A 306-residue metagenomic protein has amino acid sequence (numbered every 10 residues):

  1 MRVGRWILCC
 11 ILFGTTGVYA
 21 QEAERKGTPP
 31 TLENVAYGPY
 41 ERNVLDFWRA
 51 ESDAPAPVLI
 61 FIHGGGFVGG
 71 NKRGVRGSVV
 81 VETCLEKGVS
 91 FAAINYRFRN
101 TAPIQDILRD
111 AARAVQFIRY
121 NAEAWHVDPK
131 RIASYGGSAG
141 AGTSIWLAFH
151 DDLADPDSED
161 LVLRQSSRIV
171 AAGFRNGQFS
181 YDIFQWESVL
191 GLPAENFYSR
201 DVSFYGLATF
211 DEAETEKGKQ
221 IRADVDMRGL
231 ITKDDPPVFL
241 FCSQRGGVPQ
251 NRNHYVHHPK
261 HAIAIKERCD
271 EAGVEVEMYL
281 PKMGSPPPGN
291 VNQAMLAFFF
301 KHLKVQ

Functional and structural regions predicted by a protein language model:
Q21-D53, K219, T232: N-terminal cap/lid segment of alpha/beta-hydrolase-fold proteins
E24, Y40, L153, I183-L230 (+2 more regions): Mobile cap/lid helix-loop segments that gate and shape the active-site cleft of serine hydrolases
L32, R113-L190: Primarily recognizes the serine-hydrolase "nucleophile elbow" in alpha/beta-hydrolase and SGNH/GDSL folds
D46, V238-N253, P259-Q306: C-terminal catalytic histidine-bearing segment of alpha/beta-hydrolase fold enzymes
P55-G66: Short beta-strand element of the alpha/beta-hydrolase
G66-K72, F91, F117: Serine-hydrolase catalytic-loop signature spanning alpha/beta hydrolases and amidase-signature enzymes
R73-A92: Short amphipathic alpha-helix adjacent to the substrate-entry channel of hydrolases
Q165-V170, T232-V238, A272-E275: Short, proline-enriched alpha-helix->beta-strand connector loops that line the catalytic pocket of alpha/beta-hydrolase
